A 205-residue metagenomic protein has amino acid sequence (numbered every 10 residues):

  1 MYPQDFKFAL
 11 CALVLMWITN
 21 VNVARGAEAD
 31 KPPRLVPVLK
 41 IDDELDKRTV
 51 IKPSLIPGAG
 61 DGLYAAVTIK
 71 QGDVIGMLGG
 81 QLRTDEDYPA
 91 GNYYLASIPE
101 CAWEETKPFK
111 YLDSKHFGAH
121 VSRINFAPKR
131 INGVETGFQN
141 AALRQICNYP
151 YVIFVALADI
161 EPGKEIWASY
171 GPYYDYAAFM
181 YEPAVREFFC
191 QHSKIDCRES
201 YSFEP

Functional and structural regions predicted by a protein language model:
Y2-L39, D43-E44, P53-L55, Y173-P205: Non-catalytic accessory regions of eukaryotic chromatin regulators
F6, T19-V21, D30, T106-F109 (+2 more regions): Generic cytosolic/nucleocytoplasmic N-terminal low-complexity/intrinsically disordered segments
A9, N22-A24, S54, Y94 (+4 more regions): Residue-level detector of intrinsically disordered/flexible regions characterized by low predicted structural confidence
A9, T68, V74, P162-E165: Acidic, Ser/Thr-rich intrinsically disordered and amphipathic helical segments
C11-V14, G26-A29, V67, I98 (+3 more regions): Short stretches within intrinsically disordered, low-complexity N-terminal or propeptide regions
K31-G137, F188-F203: Catalytic cores of histone-lysine modification enzymes
P128, G133-P205: C-terminal SET catalytic tail plus cysteine-rich post-SET Zn-binding segment of SAM-dependent SET-domain
